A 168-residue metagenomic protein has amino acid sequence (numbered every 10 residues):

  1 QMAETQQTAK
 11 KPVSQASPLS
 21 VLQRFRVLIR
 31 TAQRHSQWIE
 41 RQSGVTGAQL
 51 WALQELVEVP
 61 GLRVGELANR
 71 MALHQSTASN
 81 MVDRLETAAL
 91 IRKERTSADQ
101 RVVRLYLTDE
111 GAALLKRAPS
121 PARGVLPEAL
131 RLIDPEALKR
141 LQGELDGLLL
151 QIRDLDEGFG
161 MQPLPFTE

Functional and structural regions predicted by a protein language model:
Q1-S43, E168: N-terminal leader segment of winged-helix/HTH proteins
Q1-V13, E136-E168: C-terminal regulatory/oligomerization modules of transcriptional regulators
S17-S20, T77, A137-R140: Alpha-helical initiation/capping and key positions within long helical/coiled-coil segments
R26, Q54-E58, P119: Short, locally clustered residues in the helix-turn-helix/winged-helix DNA-binding domain
I29, L115, L149-R153: A structural signal for well-ordered alpha-helices, especially hydrophobic packing surfaces of coiled-coils
Q33, D83-G143: Charged, amphipathic alpha-helical coiled-coil/dimerization segments
R34-T77, A88, G160: N-terminal helix-turn-helix DNA-binding core of bacterial DNA-binding proteins
